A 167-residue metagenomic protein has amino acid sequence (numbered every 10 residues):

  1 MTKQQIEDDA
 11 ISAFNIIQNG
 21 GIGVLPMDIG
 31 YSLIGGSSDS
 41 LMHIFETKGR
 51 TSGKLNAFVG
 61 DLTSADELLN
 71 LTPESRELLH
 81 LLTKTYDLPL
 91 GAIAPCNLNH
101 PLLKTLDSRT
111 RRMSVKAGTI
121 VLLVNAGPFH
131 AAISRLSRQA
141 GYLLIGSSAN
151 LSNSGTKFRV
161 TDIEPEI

Functional and structural regions predicted by a protein language model:
M1-I167: Active-site-adjacent structural elements in enzyme catalytic cores
